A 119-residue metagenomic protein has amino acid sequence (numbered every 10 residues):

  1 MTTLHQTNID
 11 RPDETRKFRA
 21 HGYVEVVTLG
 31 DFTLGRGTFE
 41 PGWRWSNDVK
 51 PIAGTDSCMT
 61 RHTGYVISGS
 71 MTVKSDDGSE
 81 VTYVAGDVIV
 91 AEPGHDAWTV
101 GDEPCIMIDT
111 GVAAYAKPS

Functional and structural regions predicted by a protein language model:
M1-T38, S46: A short, N-terminal "cap"/entry segment at the start of jelly-roll beta-barrel domains of the cupin/DSBH fold
F32, P51-D77: Glycine- and acidic-residue-biased ligand/ion/polar-headgroup-sensing regions
G35, S79-V81, I106: Short beta-strand segments
R36-S57: Conserved short histidine dyad/triad with adjacent acidic residue
G37, G64, I89: Conserved GNAT-family N-acetyltransferase fold
R44-W45, G69-K74, A97: Short beta-strand segments in beta-sandwich/barrel cores
S75-H95: Short acidic-glycine-tyrosine-enriched beta hairpin
E92-P118: Ligand-binding loop in jelly-roll beta-barrel domains
